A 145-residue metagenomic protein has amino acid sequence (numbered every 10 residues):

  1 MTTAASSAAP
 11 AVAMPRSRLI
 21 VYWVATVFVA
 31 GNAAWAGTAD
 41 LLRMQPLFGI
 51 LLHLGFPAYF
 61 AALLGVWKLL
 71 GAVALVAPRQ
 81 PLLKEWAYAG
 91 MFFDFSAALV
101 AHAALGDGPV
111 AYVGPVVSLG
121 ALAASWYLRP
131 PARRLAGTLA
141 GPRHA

Functional and structural regions predicted by a protein language model:
T2-A145: Membrane-interface extramembranous regions
